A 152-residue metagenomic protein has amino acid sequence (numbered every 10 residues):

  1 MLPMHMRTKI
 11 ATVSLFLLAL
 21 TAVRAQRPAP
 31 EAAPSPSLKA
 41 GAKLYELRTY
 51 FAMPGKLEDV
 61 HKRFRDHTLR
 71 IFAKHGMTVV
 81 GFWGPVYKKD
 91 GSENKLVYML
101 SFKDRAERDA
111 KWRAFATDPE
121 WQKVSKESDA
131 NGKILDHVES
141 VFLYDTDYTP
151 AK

Functional and structural regions predicted by a protein language model:
L2-V13: Bacterial N-terminal signal peptides that target proteins for export
F16-R24: Hydrophobic h-region of N-terminal signal peptides that target proteins for export in Gram-negative bacteria
Q26-G41, K62-V80, S92, S101-F142: An amphipathic, aromatic/His-enriched active-site/gating alpha helix that lines ligand/cofactor pockets
A40-H61, H67, I71, D145-K152: Surface-exposed interaction/gating patches
E46, L96-V97, V138: Residue-level detector of short, conserved catalytic/binding motifs and their immediate flanks
F51, M99-S101: Short hydrophobic/aromatic beta-strand micro-patches that form the beta-sheet surface supporting nucleotide- or nucleic
P85-K89, D104-E107, T146-Y148: Solvent-exposed loop/turn segments at secondary-structure junctions within structured extracellular/periplasmic domains
D90-L96: A short, glycine/Asx- and small/polar-enriched loop/turn that sits immediately N-terminal to a beta-strand
